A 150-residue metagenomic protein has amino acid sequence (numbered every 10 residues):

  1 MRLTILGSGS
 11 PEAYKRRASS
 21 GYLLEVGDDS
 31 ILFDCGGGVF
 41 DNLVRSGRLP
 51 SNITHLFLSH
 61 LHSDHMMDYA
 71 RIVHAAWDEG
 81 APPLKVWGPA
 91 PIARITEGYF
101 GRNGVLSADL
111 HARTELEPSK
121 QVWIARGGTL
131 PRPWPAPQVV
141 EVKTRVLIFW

Functional and structural regions predicted by a protein language model:
M1-W150: Binuclear metal-dependent hydrolase catalytic cores
